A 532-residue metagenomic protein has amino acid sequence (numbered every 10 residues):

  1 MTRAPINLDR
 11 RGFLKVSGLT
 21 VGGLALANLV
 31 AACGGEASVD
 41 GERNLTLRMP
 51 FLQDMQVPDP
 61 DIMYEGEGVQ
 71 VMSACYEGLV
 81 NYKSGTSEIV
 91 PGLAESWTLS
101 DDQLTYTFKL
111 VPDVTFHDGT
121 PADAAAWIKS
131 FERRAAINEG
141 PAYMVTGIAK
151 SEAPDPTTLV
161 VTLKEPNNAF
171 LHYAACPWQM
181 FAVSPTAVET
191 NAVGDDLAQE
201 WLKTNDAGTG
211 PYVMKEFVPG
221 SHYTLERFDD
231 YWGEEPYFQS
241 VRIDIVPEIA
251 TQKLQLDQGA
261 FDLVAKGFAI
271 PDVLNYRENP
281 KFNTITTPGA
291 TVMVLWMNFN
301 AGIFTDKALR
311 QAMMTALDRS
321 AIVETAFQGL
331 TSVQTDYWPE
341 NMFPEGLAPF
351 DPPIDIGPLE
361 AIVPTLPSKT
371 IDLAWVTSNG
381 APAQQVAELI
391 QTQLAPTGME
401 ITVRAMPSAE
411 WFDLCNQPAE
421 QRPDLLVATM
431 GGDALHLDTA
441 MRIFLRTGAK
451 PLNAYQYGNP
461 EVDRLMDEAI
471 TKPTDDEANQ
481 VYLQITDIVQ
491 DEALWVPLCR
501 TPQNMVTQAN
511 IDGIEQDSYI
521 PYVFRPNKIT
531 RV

Functional and structural regions predicted by a protein language model:
M1-G12, L19-N28: N-terminal secretory signal peptides
P50-D101, E132, A207-T209: N-terminal lobe/hinge region of extracytoplasmic solute-binding protein
K83-S84, E88, P177-P236, S240: Gly/Pro-rich hinge or "lid" segments in bacterial periplasmic/extracellular proteins
K109, Y143-N191: Surface-exposed binding/hinge segments that line and control ligand-binding clefts or catalytic entry sites
E200, F228-L274, E400: Ligand-site clamp/hinge motif
Q328, S332-T365, T377-Q385: Structural transition elements
T402-F412, T439-A509, V532: Extracytoplasmic/peripheral linker and loop segments enriched in polar/acidic and small residues with frequent Thr/Pro
M505-V532: Long beta-strand-rich cores associated with HINT superfamily self-processing modules
